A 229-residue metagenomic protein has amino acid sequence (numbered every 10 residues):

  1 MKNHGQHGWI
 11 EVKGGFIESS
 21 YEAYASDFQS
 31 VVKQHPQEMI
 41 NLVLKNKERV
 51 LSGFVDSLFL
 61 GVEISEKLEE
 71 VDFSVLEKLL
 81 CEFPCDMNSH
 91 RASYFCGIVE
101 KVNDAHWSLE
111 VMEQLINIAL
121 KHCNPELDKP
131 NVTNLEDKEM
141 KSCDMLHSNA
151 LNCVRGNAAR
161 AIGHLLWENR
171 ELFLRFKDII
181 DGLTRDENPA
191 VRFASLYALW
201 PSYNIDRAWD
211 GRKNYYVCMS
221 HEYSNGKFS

Functional and structural regions predicted by a protein language model:
M1-S229: Non-catalytic all-alpha helical scaffold/repeat segments
